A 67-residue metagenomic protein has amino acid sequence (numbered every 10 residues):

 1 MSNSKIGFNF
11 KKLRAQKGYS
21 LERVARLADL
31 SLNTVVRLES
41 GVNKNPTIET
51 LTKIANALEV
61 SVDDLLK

Functional and structural regions predicted by a protein language model:
M1-Q16: A short, Lys/Arg-rich alpha-helix, primarily the initiator
F8, G18-Y19, P46-E49: Residue-level signal for the short linker/turn that defines the boundary of a DNA-recognition helix
K11, E22, T52: Residues within the helices of the helix-turn-helix
K11, V36-R37, L66: Key DNA-contacting residues within the recognition helix of helix-turn-helix
R14, A25, A55: The alpha-helix within a helix-turn-helix
Y19-R37: Short alpha-helical DNA-recognition segment
S40: Short, conserved catalytic or interaction motifs in soluble domains
E49-D64: DNA major-groove recognition helix of helix-turn-helix/homeodomain DNA-binding modules
